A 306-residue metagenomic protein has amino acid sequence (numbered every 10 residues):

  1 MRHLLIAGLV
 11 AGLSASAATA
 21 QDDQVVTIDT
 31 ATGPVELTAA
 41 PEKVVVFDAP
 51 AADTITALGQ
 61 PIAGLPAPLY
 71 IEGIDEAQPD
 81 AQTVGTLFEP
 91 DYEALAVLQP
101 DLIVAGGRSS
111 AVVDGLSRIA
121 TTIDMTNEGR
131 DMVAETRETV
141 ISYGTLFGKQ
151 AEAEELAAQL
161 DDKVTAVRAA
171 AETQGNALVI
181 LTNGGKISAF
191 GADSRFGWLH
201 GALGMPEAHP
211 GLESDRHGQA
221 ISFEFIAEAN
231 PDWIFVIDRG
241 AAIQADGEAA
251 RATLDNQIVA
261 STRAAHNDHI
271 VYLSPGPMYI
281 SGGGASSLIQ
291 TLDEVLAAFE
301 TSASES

Functional and structural regions predicted by a protein language model:
R2-A49, A151-V179, A241-A249, L273-S274 (+1 more regions): Bacterial Sec-exported substrate-binding components of ABC uptake systems
T30-T32, V84-Y92, E213-I221: Short helix-initiation/N-cap motifs at beta->coil->alpha
K43, F47-V97: A short, structured surface patch at a secondary-structure boundary
L69-G73, A189-Q219: Alpha-helical, coiled-coil/dimerization segments enriched in small aliphatic residues
Q99-A105, T121, I226, N230-F235: Proline-aspartate-enriched helix->loop->beta-strand connector
A111, T126-S142, G175-W198, A242-D246: Extracytoplasmic ligand-binding site segments that recognize negatively charged/polar headgroups
T182, S188, D215-I243: Ligand-binding pocket segment of bilobal, Venus flytrap-like solute-binding proteins
V236-S306: Structured C-terminal subdomain patch of bacterial secreted/periplasmic proteins
